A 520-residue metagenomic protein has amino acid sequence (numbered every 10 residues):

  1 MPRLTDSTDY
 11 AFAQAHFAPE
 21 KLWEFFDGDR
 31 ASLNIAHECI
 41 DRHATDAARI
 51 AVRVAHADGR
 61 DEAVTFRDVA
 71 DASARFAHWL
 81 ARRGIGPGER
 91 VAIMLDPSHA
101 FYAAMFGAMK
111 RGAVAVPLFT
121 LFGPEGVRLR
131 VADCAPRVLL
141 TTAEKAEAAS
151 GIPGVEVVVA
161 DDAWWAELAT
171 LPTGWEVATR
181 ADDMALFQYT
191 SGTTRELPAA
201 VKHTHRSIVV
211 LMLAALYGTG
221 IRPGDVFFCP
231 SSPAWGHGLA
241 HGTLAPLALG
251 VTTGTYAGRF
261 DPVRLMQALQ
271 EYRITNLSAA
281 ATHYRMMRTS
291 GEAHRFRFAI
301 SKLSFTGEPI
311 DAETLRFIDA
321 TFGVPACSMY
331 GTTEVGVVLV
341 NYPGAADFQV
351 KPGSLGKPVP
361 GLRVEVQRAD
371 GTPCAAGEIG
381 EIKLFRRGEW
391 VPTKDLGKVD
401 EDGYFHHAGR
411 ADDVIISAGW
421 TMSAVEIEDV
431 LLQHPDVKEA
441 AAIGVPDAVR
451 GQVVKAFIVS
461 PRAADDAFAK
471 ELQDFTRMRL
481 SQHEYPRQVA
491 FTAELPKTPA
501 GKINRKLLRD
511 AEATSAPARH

Functional and structural regions predicted by a protein language model:
M1-V64, D68-A81, E144, G154 (+3 more regions): N-lobe entry segment of adenylate-forming
A48-F106, G123-R128, T204-R206: Conserved AMP-binding/adenylate-forming core of the ANL superfamily
A48-I50, L171-G192, E196-L197, G220-V226: Conserved pre-ATP/AMP-binding loop-to-beta segment of ANL
D58-G59, V138, E144-D182: ANL superfamily adenylate-forming
E62-R67, A185-V210, G336: Conserved AMP-binding A3 loop
F122-E125, L129, L139-T141, L277 (+5 more regions): AMP-binding/adenylate-forming catalytic core of the ANL superfamily
V209-C229, A234-T275, S290: Conserved AMP-binding/adenylation subdomain of ANL enzymes
I274-A279, R288-Q349, R363: Gly/Ser/Thr-rich phosphate-binding loop
